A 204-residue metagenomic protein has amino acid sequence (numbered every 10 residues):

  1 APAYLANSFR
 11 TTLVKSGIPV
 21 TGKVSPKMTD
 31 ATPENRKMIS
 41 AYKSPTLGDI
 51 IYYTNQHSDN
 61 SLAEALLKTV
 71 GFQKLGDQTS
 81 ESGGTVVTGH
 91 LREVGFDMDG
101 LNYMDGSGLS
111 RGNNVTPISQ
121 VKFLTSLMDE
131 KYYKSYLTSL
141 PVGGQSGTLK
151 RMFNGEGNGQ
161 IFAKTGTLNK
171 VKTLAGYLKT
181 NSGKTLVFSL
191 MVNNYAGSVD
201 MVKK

Functional and structural regions predicted by a protein language model:
A1-K134: A small/polar active-site loop signature that marks catalytic segments
V86-G89, D99-K204: C-terminal soluble interaction/assembly domains
